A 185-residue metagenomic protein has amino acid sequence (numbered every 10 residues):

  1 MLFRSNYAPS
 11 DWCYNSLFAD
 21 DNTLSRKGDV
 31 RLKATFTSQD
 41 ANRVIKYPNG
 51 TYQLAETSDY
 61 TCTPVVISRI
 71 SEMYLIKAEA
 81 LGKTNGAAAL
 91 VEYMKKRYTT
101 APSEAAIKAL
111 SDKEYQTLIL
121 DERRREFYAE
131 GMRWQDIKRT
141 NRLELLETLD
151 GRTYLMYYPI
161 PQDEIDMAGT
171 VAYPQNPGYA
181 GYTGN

Functional and structural regions predicted by a protein language model:
M1-R4, A8, A19-N185: Acidic/polar-rich alpha-helix caps and helix-coil junctions
S16: Basic, alpha-helical nucleic-acid-contacting "clamp/cap" segments
